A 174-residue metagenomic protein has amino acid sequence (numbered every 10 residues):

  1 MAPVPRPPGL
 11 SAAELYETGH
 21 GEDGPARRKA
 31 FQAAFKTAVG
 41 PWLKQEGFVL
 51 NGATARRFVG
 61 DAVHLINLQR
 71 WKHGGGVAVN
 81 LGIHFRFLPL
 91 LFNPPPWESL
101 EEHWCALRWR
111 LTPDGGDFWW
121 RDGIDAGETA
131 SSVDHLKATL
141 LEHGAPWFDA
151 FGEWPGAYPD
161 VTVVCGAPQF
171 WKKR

Functional and structural regions predicted by a protein language model:
A2-A38, L50, R56-R174: Intrinsically disordered, low-complexity regulatory regions enriched in serine/threonine/proline and acidic residues
L43: Pyridoxal 5′-phosphate
